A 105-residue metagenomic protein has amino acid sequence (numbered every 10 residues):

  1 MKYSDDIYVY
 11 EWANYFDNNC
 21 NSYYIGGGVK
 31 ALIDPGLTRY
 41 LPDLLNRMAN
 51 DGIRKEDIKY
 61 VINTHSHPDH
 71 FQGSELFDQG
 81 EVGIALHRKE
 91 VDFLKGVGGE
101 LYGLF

Functional and structural regions predicted by a protein language model:
M1-D51: Conserved beta-strand hairpin/beta-sheet module of binuclear metal-dependent hydrolase folds, prominently
L41, A49-F105: Active-site HxH/HxHxD metal-binding segment of metal-dependent hydrolases
